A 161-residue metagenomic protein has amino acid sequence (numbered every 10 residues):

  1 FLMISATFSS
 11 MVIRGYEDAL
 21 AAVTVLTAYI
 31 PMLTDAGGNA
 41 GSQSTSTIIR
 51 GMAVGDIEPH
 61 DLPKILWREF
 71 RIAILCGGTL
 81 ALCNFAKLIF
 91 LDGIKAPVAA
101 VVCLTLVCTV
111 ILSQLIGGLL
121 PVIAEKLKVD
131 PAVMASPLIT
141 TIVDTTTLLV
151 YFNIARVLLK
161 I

Functional and structural regions predicted by a protein language model:
F1-L112, L119-I142, Y151-I161: Alpha-helical transmembrane segments and their membrane-interface boundaries that form or gate the permeation pathway
T145-T146: Active-site His/Glu-centered metal-binding helix of metallohydrolases
